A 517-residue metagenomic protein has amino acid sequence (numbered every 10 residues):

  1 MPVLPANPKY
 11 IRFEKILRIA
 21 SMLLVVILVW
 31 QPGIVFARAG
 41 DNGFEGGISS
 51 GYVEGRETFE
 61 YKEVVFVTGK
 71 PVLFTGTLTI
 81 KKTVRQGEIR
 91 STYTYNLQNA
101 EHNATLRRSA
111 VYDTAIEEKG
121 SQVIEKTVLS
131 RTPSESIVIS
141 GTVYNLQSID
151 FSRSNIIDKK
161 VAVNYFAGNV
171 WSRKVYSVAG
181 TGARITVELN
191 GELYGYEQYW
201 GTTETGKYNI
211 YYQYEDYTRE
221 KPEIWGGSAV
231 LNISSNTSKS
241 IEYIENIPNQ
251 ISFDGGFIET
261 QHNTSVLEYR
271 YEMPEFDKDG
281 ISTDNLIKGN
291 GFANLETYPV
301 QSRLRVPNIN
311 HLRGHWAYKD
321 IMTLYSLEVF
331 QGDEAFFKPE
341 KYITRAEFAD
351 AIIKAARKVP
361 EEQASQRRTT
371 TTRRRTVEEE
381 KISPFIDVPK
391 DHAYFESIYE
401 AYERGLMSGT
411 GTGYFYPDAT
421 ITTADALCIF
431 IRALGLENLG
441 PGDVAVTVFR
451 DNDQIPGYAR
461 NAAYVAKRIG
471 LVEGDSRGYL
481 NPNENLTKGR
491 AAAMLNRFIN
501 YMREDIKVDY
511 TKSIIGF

Functional and structural regions predicted by a protein language model:
M1-E14: N-terminal secretory signal peptides that target proteins for export/translocation
L24-V29: Hydrophobic core
G33-G43, G47, G51-G76, R85-G87 (+8 more regions): Feature responds to low-complexity, polar/acidic, surface-exposed segments characteristic of secreted/exported proteins
A37-Y144, D150: Long, solvent-exposed N-terminal ectodomains/accessory regions that are displayed to the extracellular/lumenal milieu
E125-N310, G314: Extended, non-transmembrane interaction/recognition domains
D320-S326, A351-K358, E400, I429-L439 (+2 more regions): Glycine-rich, acidic and aromatic/proline-enriched surface loops and short helix-turn segments that act as binding
E328, G405, G470: Phosphate/pyrophosphate-binding loop motifs in nucleotide- or prenyl diphosphate-using proteins
